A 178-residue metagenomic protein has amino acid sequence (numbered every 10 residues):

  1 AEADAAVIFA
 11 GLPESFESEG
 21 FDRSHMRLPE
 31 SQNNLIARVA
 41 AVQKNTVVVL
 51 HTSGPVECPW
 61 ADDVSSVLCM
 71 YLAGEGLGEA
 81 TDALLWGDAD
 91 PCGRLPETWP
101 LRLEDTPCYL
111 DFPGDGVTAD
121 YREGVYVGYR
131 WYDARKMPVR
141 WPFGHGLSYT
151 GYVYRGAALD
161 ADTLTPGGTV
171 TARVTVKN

Functional and structural regions predicted by a protein language model:
A1-N178: C-terminal non-catalytic regions of proteins with extracellular/luminal or membrane-system context
